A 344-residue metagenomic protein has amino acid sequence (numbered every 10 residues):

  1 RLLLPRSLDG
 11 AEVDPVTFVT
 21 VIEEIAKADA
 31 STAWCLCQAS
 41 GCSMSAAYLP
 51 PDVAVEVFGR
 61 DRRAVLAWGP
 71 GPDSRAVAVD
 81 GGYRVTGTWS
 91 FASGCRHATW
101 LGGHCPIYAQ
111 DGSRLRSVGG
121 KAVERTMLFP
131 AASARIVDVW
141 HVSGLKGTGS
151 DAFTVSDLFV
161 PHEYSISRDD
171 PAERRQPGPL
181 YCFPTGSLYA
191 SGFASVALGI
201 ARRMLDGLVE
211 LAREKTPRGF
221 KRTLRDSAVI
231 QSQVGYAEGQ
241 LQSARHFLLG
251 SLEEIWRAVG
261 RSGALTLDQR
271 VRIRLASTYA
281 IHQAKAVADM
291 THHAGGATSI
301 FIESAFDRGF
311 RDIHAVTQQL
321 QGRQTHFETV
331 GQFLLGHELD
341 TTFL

Functional and structural regions predicted by a protein language model:
L2-T99, Y108-G119: Glycine-rich flavin
V21, V85-G87, V155, A201 (+2 more regions): Buried hydrophobic positions in well-ordered alpha/beta secondary-structure cores of metabolic enzymes
G82-D157: FAD-binding subdomain of flavoenzyme oxidoreductases
S143-L241: Glycine-rich beta->alpha junctions and the first turn(s) of the following alpha-helix
G199, G235-Q242, R274, T278-K285 (+2 more regions): Generic structural signal for well-ordered, non-transmembrane alpha-helical segments in soluble/cytosolic regions
E210-A212, A244-G250, K285-A286: Extended, amphipathic, non-transmembrane alpha-helical segments
S243-Y279, H292-I300: C-terminal helix-coil-helix/basic helical segment that borders enzyme active sites and/or dimer interfaces and provides
G295-L344: Glycine-rich phosphate/cofactor-binding loops in nucleotide/flavin-utilizing enzymes
